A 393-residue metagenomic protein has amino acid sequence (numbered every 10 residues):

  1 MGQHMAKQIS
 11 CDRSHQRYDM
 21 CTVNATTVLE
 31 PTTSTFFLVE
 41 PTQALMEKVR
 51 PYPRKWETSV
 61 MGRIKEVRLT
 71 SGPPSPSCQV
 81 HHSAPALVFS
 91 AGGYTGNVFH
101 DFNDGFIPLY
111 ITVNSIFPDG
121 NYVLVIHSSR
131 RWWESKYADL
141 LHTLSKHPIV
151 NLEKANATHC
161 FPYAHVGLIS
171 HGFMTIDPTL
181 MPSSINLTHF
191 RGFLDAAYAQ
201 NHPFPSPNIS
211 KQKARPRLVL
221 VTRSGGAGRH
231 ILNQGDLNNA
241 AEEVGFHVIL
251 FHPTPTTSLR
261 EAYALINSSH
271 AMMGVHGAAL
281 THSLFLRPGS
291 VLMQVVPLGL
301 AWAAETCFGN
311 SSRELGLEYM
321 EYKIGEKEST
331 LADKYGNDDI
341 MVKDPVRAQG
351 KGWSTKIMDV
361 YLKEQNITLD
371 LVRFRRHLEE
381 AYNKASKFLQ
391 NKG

Functional and structural regions predicted by a protein language model:
M1-G393: The feature primarily captures lumenal catalytic ectodomains of type II secretory-pathway glycosyltransferases
